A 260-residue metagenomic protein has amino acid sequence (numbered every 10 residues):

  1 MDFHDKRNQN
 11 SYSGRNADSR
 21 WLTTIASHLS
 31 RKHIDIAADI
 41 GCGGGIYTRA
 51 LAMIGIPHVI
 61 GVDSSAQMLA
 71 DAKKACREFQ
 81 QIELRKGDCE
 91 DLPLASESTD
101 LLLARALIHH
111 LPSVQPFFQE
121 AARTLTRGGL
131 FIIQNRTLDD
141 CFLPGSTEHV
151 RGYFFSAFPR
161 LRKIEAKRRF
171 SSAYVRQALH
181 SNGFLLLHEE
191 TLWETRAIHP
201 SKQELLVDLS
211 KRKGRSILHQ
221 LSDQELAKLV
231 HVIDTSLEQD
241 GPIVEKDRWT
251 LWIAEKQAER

Functional and structural regions predicted by a protein language model:
M1-K32, A38, I46-A50, M68-D71 (+1 more regions): Conserved class I S-adenosyl-L-methionine
A38, G44-D91: Class I SAM-dependent methyltransferase SAM/SAH-binding core
G44, R169-A173, L186-R260: Conserved Class I S-adenosyl-L-methionine
L103: A conserved beta-strand element that flanks and buttresses the S-adenosyl-L-methionine
A106-L107: Short catalytic micro-motifs in class I SAM-dependent methyltransferases
Q115-R127: A short glycine-rich, Lys/Arg-flanked "PGG" loop and its adjoining helix->strand segment in the class I
I132-F158: Conserved class I S-adenosyl-L-methionine
